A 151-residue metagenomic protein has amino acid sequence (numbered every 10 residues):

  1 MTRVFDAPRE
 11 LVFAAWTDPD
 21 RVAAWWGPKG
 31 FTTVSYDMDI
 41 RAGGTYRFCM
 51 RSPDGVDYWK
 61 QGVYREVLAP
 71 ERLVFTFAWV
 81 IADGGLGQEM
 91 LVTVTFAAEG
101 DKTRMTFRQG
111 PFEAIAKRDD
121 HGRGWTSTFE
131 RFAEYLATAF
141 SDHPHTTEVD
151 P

Functional and structural regions predicted by a protein language model:
M1, Y58-K60, M90-V92: Hydrophobic core residues within well-ordered beta-strands of beta-rich domains
M1-R3, Y64, V94, F107: A structural signal for short, well-ordered beta-strand segments
M1-T32, P151: Hydrophobic ligand-binding cavity/cleft-lining segments
R9-E10, I40-R41, R65-R72, T95-R104: A short, structured loop/turn motif at beta-sheet edges
V12, V22, Y46-F48, Y64 (+4 more regions): Hydrophobic pocket/interface hotspot
V34-T76: Glycine-rich portal/gate segments that line the openings of hydrophobic small-molecule binding cavities
V74-S127: Beta-strand/loop substructures that line and gate deep hydrophobic ligand-binding cavities in soluble
P111-P151: A conserved amphipathic terminal alpha-helix motif
